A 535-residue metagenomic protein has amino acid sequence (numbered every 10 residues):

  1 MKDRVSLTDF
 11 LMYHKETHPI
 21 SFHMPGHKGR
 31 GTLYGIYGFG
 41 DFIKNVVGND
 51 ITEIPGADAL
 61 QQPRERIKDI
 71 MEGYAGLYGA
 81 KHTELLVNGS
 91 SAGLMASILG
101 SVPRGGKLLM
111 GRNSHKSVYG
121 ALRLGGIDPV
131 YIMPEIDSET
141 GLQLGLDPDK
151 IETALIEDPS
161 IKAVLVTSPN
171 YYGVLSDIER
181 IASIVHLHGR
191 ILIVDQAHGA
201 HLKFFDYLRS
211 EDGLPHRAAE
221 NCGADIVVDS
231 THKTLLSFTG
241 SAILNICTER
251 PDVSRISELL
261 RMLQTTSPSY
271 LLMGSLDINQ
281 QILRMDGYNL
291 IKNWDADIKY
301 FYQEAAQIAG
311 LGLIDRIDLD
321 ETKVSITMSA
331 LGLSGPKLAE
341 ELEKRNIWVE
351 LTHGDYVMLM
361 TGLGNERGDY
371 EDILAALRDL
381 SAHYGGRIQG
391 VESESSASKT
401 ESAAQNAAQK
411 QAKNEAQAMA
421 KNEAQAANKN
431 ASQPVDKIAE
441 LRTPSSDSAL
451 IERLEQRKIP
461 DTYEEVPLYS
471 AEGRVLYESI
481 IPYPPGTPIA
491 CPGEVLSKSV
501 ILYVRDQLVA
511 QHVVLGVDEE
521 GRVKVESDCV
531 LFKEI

Functional and structural regions predicted by a protein language model:
M1-V46, E394, S432-Q433, I481 (+5 more regions): N-terminal glycine-rich, Lys/His-bearing helix-loop that initiates the first secondary-structure elements of many
T8, S90-L313: Conserved PLP-enzyme active-site core in the AAT-like
V46-G89: Conserved N-terminal alpha-helix of the aminotransferase class I/II PLP-enzyme fold
A57, E84-L86, V164-T167, V357-G362: Short glycine-rich or small-residue beta-strand-to-loop segments that form or flank ligand, phosphate, metal/Fe-S
S183, A403, S499, R505-L508 (+1 more regions): Conserved RNA-binding domains used in RNP assembly and mRNA/RNA metabolism
Q303-E401, K429-E494, Y503-V517: Conserved C-terminal alpha-helix-loop-beta "cap" of PLP-dependent enzymes that closes/shapes the active-site mouth
